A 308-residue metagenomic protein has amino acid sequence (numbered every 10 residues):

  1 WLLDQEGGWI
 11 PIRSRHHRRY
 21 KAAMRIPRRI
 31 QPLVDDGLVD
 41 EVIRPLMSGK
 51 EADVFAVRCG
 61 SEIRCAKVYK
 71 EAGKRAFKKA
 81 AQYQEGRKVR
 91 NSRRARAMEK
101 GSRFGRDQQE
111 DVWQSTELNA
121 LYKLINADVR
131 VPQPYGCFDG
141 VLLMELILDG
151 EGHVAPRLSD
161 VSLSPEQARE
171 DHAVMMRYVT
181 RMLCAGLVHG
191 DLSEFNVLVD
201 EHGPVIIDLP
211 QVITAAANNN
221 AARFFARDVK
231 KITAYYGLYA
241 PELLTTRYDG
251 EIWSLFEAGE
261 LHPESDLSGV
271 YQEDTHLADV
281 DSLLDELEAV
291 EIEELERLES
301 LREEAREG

Functional and structural regions predicted by a protein language model:
W1-S48, G60, E166, E170 (+5 more regions): Regulatory N- and C-terminal appendages and interdomain linkers associated with kinase/kinase-like NTP transferase
L2, G7-R13, R18-V154, T180 (+1 more regions): Conserved ATP-binding subdomain of kinase catalytic cores across diverse folds
G60-E71, V154-V161, P165, S193-L238: Catalytic activation segment of kinase domains across protein kinase-like and atypical kinase folds
D107-E110, V161-A168: Short, surface-exposed loop/turn motifs that are enriched in glycine and acidic residues and include a nearby proline
G140, N196-V199, Y248-L255: A glycine-rich phosphate-binding loop feature that marks nucleotide/adenosyl-phosphate handling sites
C184-E194: Catalytic-loop of the protein kinase fold
